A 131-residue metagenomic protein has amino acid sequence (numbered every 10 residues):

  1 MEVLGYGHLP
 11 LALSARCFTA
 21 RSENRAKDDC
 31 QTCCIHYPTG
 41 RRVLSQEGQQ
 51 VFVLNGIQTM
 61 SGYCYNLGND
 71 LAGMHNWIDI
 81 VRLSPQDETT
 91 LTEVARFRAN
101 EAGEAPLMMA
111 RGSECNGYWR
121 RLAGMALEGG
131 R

Functional and structural regions predicted by a protein language model:
M1-R131: Active-site pocket-lining/capping segments in soluble small-molecule metabolic enzymes
